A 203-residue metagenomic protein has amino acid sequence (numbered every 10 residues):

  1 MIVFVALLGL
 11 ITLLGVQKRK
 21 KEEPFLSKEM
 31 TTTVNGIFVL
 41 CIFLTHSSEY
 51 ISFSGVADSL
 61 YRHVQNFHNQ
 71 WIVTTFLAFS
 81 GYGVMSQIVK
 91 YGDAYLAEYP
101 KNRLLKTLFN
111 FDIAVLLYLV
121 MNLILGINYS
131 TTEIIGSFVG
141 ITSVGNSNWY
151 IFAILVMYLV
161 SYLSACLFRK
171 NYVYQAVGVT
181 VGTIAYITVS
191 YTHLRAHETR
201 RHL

Functional and structural regions predicted by a protein language model:
M1-G182: Membrane-cytosol interface segments of multi-pass membrane proteins, especially ER/Golgi lipid-handling enzymes
T188-V189: Acidic, proline/serine/threonine- and glycine-rich low-complexity intrinsically disordered segments
T192-H202: Conserved small/polar residues in nucleotide/adenosyl-binding loops
